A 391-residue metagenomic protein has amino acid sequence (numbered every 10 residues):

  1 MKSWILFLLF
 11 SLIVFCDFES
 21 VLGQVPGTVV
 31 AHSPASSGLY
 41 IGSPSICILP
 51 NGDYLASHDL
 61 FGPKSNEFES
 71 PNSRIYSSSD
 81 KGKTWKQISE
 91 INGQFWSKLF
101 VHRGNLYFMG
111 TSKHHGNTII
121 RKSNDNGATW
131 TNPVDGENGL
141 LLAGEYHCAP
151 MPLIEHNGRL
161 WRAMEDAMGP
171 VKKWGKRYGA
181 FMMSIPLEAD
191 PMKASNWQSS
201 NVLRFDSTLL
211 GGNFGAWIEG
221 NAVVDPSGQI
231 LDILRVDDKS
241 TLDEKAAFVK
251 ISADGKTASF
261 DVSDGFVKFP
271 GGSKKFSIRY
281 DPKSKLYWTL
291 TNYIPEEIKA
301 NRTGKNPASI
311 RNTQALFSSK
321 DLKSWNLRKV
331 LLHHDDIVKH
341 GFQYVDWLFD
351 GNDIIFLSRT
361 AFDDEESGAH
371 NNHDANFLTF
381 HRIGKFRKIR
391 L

Functional and structural regions predicted by a protein language model:
M1-W4: Positively charged n-region of N-terminal signal peptides that target proteins for export
L6-D17: Bacterial N-terminal signal peptides
L22-S43, C47-F95, F100-A149, E155-G215 (+5 more regions): Beta-rich carbohydrate-recognition and catalytic domains
I278: Catalytic cores of secreted/periplasmic lytic hydrolases that degrade extracellular macromolecules
K339-F342: A short, acidic, amphipathic alpha-helical segment used as a generic capping/interface helix at domain edges
